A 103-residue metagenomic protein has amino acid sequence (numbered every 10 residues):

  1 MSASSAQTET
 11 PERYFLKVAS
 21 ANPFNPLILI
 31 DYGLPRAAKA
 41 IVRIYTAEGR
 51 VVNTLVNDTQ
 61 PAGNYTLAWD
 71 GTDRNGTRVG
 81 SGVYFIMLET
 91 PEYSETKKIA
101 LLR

Functional and structural regions predicted by a protein language model:
S2-A6, T59, L67, T77-R103: C-terminal tail/sorting-segment detector
S2-T46, T54, T66-W69, T90: Glycine-centered coil/turn sites that cap beta-strands in beta-rich domains
N25, R36, P61-A62, N75 (+1 more regions): Surface-exposed loops/turns
V52-Q60: Solvent-exposed serine/threonine-rich low-complexity stretches and specific carbohydrate-binding patches
